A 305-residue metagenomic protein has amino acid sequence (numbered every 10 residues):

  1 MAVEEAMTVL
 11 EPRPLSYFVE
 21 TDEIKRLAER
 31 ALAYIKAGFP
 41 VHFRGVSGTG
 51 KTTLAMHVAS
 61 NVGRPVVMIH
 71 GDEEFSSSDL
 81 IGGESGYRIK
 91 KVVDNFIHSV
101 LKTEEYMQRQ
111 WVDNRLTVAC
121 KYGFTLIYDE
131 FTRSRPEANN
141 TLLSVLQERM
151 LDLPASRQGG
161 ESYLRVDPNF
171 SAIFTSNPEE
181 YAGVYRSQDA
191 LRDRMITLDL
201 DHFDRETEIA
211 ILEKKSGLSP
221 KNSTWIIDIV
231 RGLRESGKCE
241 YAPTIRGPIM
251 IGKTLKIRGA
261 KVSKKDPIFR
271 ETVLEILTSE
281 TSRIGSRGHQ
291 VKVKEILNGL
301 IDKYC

Functional and structural regions predicted by a protein language model:
M1-C305: C-terminal regulatory/interaction module of P-loop NTP-utilizing enzymes
